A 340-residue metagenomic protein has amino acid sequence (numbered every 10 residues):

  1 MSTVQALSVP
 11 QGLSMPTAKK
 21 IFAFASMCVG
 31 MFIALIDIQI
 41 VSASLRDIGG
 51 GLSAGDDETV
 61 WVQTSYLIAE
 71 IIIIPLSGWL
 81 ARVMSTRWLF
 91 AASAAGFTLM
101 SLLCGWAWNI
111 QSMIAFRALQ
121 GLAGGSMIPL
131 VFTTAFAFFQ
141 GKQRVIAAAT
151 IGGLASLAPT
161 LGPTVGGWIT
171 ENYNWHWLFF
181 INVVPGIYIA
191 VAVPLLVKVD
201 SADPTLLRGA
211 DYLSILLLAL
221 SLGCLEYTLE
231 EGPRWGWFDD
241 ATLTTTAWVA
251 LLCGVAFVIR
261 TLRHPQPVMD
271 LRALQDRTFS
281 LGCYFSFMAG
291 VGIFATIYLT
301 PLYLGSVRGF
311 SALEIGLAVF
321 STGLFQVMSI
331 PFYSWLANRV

Functional and structural regions predicted by a protein language model:
M1-I36, G50: Cytosolic juxtamembrane N-terminal segment immediately preceding the first transmembrane helix of multi-pass
F22-I36, V41-A43, L52, D56 (+8 more regions): 12-transmembrane solute porter fold
I36, I40, I72, W106 (+5 more regions): Hydrophobic transmembrane alpha-helices of Major Facilitator Superfamily
A43, I72-L76, L130, T160 (+5 more regions): Residue-level hotspots within transmembrane alpha-helices of multi-pass secondary transporters
L52, D57, R82-V83, G105-W108 (+7 more regions): Membrane-helix boundary and inter-helical linker elements of multi-pass secondary transporters
L67-I68, S156-L157, G323-L324: Short hydrophobic/small-residue motifs within alpha-helical transmembrane segments of multi-pass transporter-like
L76-L213: Helix-loop-helix hairpins in multi-pass membrane proteins, especially solute transporters
E171-M288, G292, A318: Hydrophobic transmembrane-helix bundles of small-molecule transporters
